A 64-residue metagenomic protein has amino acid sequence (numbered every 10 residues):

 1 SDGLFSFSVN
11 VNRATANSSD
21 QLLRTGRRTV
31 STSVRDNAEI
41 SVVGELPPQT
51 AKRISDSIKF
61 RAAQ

Functional and structural regions predicted by a protein language model:
S1, I58-Q64: N-terminal "mature-domain start" segment
S1-A38, V43, P48-R53: Short, solvent-exposed recognition patches
